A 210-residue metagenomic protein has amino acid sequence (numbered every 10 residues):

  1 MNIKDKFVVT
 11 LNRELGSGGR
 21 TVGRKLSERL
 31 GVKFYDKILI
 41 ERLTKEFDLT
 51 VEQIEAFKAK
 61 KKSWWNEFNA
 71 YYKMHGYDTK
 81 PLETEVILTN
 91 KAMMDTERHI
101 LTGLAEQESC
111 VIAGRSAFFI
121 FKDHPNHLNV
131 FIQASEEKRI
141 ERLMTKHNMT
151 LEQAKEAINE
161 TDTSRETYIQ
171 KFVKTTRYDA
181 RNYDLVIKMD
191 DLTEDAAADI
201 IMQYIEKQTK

Functional and structural regions predicted by a protein language model:
D5-R13, E108: Pre-Walker A (Motif I) flank of P-loop NTPase domains
K6, H124-H127, N182-Y183: Short glycine-/polar-rich loops that comprise or flank the Walker A/P-loop and associated switch/sensor motifs
L11-R24: Glycine-rich phosphate-binding P-loop
K33-T44: Short beta-strand-centered segment that lines the nucleotide-binding/catalytic pocket of NTP-utilizing
T44-S109: ATP-dependent small-molecule kinase phosphotransfer cores that center on conserved nucleotide phosphate-binding segments
S63-M74, T150-E194: Small-molecule kinase domains that catalyze NTP-dependent phosphoryl transfer to phosphate-bearing small molecules
T96, I100-H147: ATP-dependent NMP and nucleoside kinases share a basic, alpha-helical "lid"
R98, E194-M202: Short, amphipathic alpha-helical "lid/cap" segments that border enzyme active or binding sites
